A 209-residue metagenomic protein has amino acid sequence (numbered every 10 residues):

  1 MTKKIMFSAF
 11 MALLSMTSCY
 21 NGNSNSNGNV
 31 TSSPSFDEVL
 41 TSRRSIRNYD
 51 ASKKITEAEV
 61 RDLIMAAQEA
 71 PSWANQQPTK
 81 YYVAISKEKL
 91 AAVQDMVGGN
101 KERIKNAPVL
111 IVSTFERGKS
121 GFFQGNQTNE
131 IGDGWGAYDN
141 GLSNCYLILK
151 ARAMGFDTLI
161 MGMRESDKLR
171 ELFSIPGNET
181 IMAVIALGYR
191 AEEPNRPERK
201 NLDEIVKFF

Functional and structural regions predicted by a protein language model:
M1-K4: Positively charged n-region of N-terminal signal peptides that target proteins for export
M6-F7, S24: Intrinsically disordered, low-complexity repeat segments enriched in small/polar residues
S8-T17: Bacterial N-terminal signal peptides
C19-F209: Acidic, surface-exposed loops and disordered segments
